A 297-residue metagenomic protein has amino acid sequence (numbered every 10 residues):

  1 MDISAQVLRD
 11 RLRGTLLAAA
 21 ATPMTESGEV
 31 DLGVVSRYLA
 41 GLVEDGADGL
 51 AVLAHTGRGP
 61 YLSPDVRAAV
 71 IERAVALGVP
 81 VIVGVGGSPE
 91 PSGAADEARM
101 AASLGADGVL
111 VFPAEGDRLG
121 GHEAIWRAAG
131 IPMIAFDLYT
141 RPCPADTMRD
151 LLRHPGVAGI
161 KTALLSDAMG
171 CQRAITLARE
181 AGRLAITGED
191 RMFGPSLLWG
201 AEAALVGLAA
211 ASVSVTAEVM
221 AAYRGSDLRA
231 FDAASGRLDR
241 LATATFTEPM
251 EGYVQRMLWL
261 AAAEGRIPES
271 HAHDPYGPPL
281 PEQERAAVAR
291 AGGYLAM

Functional and structural regions predicted by a protein language model:
D2-P144, Y276-G277: Active-site beta->alpha loop and helix N-cap motifs at the rims of alpha/beta catalytic domains
D2-Q6, L17-A21, D45, L198-A201 (+1 more regions): C-terminal alpha-helical cap/extension of soluble enzyme domains
V30, R37, D65, A69 (+5 more regions): Conserved active-site and cofactor/substrate-binding residues in soluble primary-metabolism enzymes
S36, A68, E72, A95 (+5 more regions): Generic alpha-helical structural signal
L39, A98, I175, F193 (+1 more regions): Short glycine-/small-residue-rich flexible loop motifs, especially phosphate/cofactor-binding loops
A69, R73-G78, M100, L104 (+6 more regions): Alpha-helical structural signal in soluble globular domains
Y139-P249: Catalytic alpha/beta core domains of metabolic enzymes, predominantly
